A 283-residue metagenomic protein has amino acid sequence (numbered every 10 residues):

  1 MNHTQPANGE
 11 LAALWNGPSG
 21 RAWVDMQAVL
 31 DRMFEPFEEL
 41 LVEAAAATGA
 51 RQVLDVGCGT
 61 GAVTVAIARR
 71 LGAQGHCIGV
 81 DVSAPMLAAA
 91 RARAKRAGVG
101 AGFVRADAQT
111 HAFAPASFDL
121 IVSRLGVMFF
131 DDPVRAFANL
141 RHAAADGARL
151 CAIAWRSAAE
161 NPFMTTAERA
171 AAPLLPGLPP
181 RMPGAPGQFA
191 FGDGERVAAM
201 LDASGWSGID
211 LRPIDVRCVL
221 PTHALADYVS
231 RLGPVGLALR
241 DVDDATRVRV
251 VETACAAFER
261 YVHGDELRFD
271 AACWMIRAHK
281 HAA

Functional and structural regions predicted by a protein language model:
N2-G49, A62-A66, M86-A89: Conserved class I S-adenosyl-L-methionine
H3-T4, L14, S19, M26-Q27 (+3 more regions): Conserved Class I S-adenosyl-L-methionine
Q52-H111, R135: Class I SAM-dependent methyltransferase SAM/SAH-binding core
L71, A94, A171, L201 (+2 more regions): Conserved hydrophobic residues forming the short capping helix/wall of the S-adenosyl-L-methionine
A73-Q74, A144-L150: Short glycine-dipeptide loop
Q109-L120: A short acidic, Gly/Pro-enriched loop at the edge of an enzyme's catalytic core that lines a small-molecule cofactor
D119-P133, R156: A short SAM/SAH-binding and catalytic strip from SAM-dependent methyltransferases
V134-R135, R141, R149-L220, L239: Conserved catalytic/acceptor-binding region of the Class I
